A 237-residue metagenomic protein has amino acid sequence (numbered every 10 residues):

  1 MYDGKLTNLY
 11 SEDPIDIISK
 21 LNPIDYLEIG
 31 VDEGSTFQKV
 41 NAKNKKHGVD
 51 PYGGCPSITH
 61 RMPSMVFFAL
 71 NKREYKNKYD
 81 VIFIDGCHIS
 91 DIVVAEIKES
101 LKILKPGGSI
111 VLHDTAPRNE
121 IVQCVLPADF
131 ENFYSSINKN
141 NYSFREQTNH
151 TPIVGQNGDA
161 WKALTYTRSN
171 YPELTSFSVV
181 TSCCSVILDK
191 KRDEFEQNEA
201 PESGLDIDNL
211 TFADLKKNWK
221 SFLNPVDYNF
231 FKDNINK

Functional and structural regions predicted by a protein language model:
M1-F83, C87-K237: A short alpha-helical cap/connector motif
